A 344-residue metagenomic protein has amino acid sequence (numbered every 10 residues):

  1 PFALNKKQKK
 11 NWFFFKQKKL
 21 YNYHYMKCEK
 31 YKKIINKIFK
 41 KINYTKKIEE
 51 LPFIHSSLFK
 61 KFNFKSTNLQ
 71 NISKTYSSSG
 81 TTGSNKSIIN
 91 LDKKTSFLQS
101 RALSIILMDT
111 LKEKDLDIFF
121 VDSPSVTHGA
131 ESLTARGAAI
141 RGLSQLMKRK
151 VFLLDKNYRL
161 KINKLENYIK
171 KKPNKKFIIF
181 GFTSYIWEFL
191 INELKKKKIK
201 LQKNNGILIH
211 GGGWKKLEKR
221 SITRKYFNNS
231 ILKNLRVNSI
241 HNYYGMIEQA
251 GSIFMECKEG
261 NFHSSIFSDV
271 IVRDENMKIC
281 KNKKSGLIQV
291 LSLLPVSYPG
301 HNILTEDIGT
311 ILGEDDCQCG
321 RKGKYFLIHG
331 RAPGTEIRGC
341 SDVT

Functional and structural regions predicted by a protein language model:
P1-K7, N11-N22, A130-E131, A138-T344: Active-site glycine/GP-rich loop and adjacent strand/helix microenvironment that borders small-molecule binding pockets
N11, N22, M26, K30-S77 (+3 more regions): Active-site diphosphate/adenylate-binding microenvironment
K41-K46, L116, R236-H241: Short, surface-exposed acidic
T75-S77, T81-N85, K114-L116, N205-I209: Glycine-rich, often proline-containing surface loops adjacent to acidic residues and nearby aromatics that form
S77-G80, V121-P124, S184, L208-G213: Short loop/turn segments at strand-loop or loop-helix junctions that form parts of catalytic or ligand-binding pockets
G83-L91, L116-T127, K148-L153, C280-K281: Short acidic, glycine/Ser/Thr-rich loop/turn "cap" segments at secondary-structure junctions
K94, L98-R101, Y226: A general alpha-helical scaffold signature found inside nucleotide-binding enzyme cores
L107-R141: Conserved AMP-binding loop of ANL adenylate-forming enzymes
